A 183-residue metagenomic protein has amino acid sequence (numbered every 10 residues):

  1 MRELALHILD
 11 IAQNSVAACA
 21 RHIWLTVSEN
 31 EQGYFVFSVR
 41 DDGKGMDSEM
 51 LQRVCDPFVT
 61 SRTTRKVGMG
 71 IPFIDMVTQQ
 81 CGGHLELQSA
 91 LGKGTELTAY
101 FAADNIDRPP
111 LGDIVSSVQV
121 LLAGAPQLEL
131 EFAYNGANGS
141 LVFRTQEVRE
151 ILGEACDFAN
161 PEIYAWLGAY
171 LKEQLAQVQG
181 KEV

Functional and structural regions predicted by a protein language model:
M1-V27, V77: Conserved ATP-binding N-box helix of the HATPase_c
R2, M76-V183: Flexible, glycine-/charge-rich segments associated with ATP-binding catalytic modules
S28-F37: Short beta-strand-loop-beta element adjacent to the nucleotide/active-site pocket used for signaling
D41: Acidic ATP/Mg2+-coordinating residue in the GHKL
M46, K66-V67, V77, S117: Long, contiguous binding/interaction regions
M46-P57: Short conserved segment of the HATPase_c
V59-K66: Glycine-rich ATP-lid/hinge loop adjacent to the conserved G-boxes
